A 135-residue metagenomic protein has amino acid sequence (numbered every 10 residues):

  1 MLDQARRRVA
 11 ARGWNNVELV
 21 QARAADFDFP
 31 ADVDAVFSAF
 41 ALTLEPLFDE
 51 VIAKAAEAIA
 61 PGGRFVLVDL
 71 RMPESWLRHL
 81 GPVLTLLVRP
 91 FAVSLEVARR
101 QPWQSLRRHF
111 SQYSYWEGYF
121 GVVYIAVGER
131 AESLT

Functional and structural regions predicted by a protein language model:
M1-D26: Class I SAM-dependent methyltransferase SAM/SAH-binding core
V20, F37, V66: Conserved Rossmann-like nucleotide-binding pocket used by diverse enzymes that bind dinucleotide cofactors
A25-V36: A short acidic, Gly/Pro-enriched loop at the edge of an enzyme's catalytic core that lines a small-molecule cofactor
D34-F48: A short SAM/SAH-binding and catalytic strip from SAM-dependent methyltransferases
P46, A60, R107, S111: Short conserved AdoMet
D49-P61: A short glycine-rich, Lys/Arg-flanked "PGG" loop and its adjoining helix->strand segment in the class I
V66-Y124: C-terminal alpha-helical "lid/dimerization" subdomain adjacent to the S-adenosyl-L-methionine
I125-T135: C-terminal lobe and adjacent flexible extensions of AdoMet/dcAdoMet transferase-like proteins
